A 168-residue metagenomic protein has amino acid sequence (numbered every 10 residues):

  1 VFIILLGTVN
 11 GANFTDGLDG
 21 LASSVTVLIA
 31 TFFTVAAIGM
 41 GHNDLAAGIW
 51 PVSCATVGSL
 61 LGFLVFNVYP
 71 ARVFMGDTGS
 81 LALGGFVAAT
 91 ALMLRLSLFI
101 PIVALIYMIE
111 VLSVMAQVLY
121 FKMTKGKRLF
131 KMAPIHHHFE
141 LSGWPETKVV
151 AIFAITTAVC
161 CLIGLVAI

Functional and structural regions predicted by a protein language model:
V1-I168: Alpha-helical transmembrane segments
